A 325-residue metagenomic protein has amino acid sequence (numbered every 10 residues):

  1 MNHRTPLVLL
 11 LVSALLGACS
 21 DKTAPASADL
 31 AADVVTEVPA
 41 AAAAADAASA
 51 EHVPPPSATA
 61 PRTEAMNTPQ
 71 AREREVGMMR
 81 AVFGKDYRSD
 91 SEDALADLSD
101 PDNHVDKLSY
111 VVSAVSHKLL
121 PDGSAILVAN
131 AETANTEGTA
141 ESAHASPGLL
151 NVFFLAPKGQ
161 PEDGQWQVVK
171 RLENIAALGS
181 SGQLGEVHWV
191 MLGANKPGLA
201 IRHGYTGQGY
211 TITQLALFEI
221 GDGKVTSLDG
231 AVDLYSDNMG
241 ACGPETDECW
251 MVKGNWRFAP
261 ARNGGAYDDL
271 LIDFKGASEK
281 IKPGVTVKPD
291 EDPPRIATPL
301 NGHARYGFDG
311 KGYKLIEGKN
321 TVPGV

Functional and structural regions predicted by a protein language model:
C19-K22: Bacterial signal peptide processing site
S27-M66: Post-signal peptide N-terminal segment of mature Sec-exported envelope proteins
E64-P69, G276-V325: Hydrophilic extracytoplasmic domains
S116-G193: Short N-terminal edge-element motif at the start of the domain
A145-G159, Q214-G223, E291-D292, P299-G307: Beta-propeller blade signature
D163-E173, T226-D237, I316-T321: Beta-propeller fold detector
I175-N195, I201-G207, T211-T213, K224-A297: Short aromatic loop motif centered on NTY/YTY
